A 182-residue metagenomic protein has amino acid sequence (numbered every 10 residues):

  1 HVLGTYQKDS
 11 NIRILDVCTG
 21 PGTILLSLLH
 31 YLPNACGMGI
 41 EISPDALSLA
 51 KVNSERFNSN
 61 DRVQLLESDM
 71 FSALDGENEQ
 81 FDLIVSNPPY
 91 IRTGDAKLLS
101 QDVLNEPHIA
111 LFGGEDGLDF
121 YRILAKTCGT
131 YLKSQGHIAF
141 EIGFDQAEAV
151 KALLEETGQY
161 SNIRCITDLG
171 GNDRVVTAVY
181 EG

Functional and structural regions predicted by a protein language model:
H1-A96: Conserved SAM/SAH cofactor-binding pocket of Class I
D9, L32, N58-N60, E106 (+2 more regions): Short, well-ordered coil/turn elements that cap or connect secondary structure elements
D9-N11, Q80-L83, P107, I142 (+1 more regions): N-terminal/domain-start segments enriched in small and hydrophobic, helix-friendly residues, covering either
L28, D102, L124-C128: Class I S-adenosylmethionine-dependent transferase superfamily signal
F81-D82, Q101, A152, Q159: S-adenosylmethionine
P88-Y90, V179-G182: C-terminal beta-strand of the catalytic ATP-binding
Y90-D119: Mobile active-site "lid"/loop adjacent to the S-adenosyl-L-methionine
E115-Y180: Conserved Class I SAM-dependent methyltransferase catalytic core
